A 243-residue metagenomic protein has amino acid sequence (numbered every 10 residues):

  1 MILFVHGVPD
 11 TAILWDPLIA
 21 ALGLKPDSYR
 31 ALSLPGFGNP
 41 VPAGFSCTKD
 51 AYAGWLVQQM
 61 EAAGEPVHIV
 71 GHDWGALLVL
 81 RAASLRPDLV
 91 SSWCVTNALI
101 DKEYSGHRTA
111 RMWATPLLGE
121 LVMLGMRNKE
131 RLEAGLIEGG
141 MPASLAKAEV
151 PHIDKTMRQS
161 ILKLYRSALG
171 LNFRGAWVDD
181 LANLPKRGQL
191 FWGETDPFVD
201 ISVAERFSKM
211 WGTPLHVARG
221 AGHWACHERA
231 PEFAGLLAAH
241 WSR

Functional and structural regions predicted by a protein language model:
M1-N39: Conserved HGGG/HGGXW glycine-rich cap/lid loop of the alpha/beta-hydrolase fold
V5-G7, H72, W192: The conserved beta1-alpha1 loop
R30-V70, G235: Active-site loop/oxyanion-hole signature of alpha/beta-hydrolase fold enzymes
G71, G75, V79: Gly/Ala-rich beta-loop-alpha elbow adjacent to hydrolase catalytic centers
S84, S92-L121: Flexible "cap/lid" loop of the alpha/beta hydrolase fold
M157-S208, V217: Conserved serine/cysteine hydrolase catalytic core
K209-H223: Catalytic histidine neighborhood in serine/cysteine hydrolases with alpha/beta-hydrolase-type architecture
A221-A234: Catalytic histidine-centered segment of alpha/beta-hydrolase-like enzymes
